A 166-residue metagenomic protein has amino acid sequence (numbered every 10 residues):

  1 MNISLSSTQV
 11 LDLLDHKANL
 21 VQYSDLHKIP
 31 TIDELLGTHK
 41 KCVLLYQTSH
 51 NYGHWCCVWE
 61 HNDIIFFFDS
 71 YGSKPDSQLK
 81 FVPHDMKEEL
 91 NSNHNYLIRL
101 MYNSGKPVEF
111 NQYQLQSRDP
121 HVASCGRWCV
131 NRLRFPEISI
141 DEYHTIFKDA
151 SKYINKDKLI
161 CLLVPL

Functional and structural regions predicted by a protein language model:
M1-I65: Cysteine protease catalytic domains with a Cys-His-Asp triad
M1-Q22, R118-P136, D149-Y153: Cysteine-nucleophile protease catalytic domains, especially the papain-like/related folds used in DUB/UBL proteases
S6, Q22-K28, D76-P83, S139 (+2 more regions): Alpha-helix initiation/capping motif
V10, I32, M86, L97-I98 (+3 more regions): Generic structural signal of hydrophobic/aromatic residues within well-ordered alpha-helices of folded domains
V43-E137: Cysteine protease-like catalytic core of ubiquitin/ubiquitin-like
Y113, R132-L166: Contiguous terminal or domain-adjacent regions that often encompass a lipid-handling module or interaction segment
